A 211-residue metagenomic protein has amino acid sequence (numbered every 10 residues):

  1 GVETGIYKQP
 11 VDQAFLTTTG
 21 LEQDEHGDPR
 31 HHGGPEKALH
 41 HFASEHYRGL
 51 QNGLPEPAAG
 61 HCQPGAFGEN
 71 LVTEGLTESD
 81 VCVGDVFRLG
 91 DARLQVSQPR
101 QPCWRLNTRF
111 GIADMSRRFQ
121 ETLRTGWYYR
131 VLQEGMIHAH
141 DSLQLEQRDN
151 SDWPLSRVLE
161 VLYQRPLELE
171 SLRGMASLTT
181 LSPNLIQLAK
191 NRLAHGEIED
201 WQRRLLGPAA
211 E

Functional and structural regions predicted by a protein language model:
G1-T108, D114, Q147-E211: Electropositive, beta-rich accessory/interaction domains or terminal extensions that provide binding surfaces
D12, T125-W127, A139-D141: A short pocket-lining beta-strand/turn micro-motif at the edge of beta-sheets
F67-L76, F119-Y129: Short, structured beta-strand/loop micro-motifs enriched in basic residues and often containing a Trp
G84, E134, H138-D141: Loop/turn positions that initiate beta-strands
V96, Y129-V131: Short beta-strand His + acidic residue motifs that chelate non-heme Fe in jelly-roll/DSBH and cupin folds
L143-L145: Short, hydrophobic/aromatic-enriched beta-strand segments in well-ordered soluble domains
